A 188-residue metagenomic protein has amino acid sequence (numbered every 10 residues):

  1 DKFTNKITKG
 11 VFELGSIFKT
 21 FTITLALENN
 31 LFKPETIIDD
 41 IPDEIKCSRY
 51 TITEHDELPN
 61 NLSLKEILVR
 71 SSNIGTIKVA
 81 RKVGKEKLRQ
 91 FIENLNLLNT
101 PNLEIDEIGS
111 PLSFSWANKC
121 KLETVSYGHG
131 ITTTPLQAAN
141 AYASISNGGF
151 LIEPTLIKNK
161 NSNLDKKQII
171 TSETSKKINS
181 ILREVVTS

Functional and structural regions predicted by a protein language model:
D1-S16, F21-S188: Beta-lactam-recognizing serine transpeptidase/beta-lactamase-like catalytic domain environment
